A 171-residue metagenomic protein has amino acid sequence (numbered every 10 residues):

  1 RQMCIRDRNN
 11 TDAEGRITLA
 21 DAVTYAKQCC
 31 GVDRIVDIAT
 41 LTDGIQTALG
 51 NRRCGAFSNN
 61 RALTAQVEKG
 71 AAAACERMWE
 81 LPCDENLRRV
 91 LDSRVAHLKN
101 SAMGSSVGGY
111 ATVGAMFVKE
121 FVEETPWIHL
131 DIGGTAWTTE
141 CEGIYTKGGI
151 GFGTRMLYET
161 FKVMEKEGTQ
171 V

Functional and structural regions predicted by a protein language model:
Q2, R6-V171: A generic structural signal for tightly packed, nonpolar segments enriched in small/aliphatic residues
